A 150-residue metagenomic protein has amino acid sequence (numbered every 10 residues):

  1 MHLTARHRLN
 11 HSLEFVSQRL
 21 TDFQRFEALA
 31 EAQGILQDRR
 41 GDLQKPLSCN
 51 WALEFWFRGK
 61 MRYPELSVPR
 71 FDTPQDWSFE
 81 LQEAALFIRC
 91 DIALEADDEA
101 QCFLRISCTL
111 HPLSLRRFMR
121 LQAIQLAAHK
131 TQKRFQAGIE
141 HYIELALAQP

Functional and structural regions predicted by a protein language model:
M1-K45: Hydrophobic ligand-binding cavity/cleft-lining segments
H2-T4, M61-L66, L86-D91: Short, surface-exposed coil-to-beta transition loops
R8-S12, E54-R58, F71, E95-D97 (+1 more regions): Solvent-exposed residues in well-ordered beta-strands and their adjoining turns, especially edge/terminal strands
S12-Q18, A127-F135: Short amphipathic alpha-helical segments
L13-E14, D42-K45, P69-Q75, A93-F103: A short, structured loop/turn motif at beta-sheet edges
V16-L20, F26, W51, V68 (+3 more regions): Hydrophobic pocket/interface hotspot
Q37-E83, A137, H141-P150: Glycine-rich portal/gate segments that line the openings of hydrophobic small-molecule binding cavities
E80-K133: Beta-strand/loop substructures that line and gate deep hydrophobic ligand-binding cavities in soluble
